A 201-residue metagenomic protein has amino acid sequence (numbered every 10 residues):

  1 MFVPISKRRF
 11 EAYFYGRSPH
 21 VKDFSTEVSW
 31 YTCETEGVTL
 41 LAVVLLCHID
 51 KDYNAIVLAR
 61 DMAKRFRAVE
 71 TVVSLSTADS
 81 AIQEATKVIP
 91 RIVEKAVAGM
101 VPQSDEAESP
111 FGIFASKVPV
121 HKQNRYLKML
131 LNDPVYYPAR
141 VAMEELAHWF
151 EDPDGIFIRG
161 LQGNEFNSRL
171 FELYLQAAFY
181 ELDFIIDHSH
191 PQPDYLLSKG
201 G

Functional and structural regions predicted by a protein language model:
P4-S104: N-terminal accessory interaction module
S6, F10, D152-D187: Acidic-basic catalytic patches of nuclease active cores, encompassing PD-(D/E)XK and other metal-cofactor nuclease
Y13-Y15, Y31, Y53, Y126 (+4 more regions): Sequence-level detector for tyrosine residue identity
G16, G37, G99, G112 (+4 more regions): Residue-identity detector for glycine
D23, D50-D52, D61, D79 (+6 more regions): Acidic-enriched, low-complexity/disordered segments with a strong bias for Aspartate over Glutamate
P102-F166: Interdomain/boundary linker segments immediately adjacent to catalytic/signaling cores
S189-G201: Short acidic loop-to-beta-strand element that houses the catalytic metal-binding Asp/Glu of nuclease active sites
